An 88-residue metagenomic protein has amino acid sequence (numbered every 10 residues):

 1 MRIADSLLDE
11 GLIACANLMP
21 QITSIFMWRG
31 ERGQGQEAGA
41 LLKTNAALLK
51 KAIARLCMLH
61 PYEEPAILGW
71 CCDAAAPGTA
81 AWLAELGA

Functional and structural regions predicted by a protein language model:
M1-A88: Positively charged, small/polar-rich N-terminal and surface patches that mediate targeting and assembly and bind
